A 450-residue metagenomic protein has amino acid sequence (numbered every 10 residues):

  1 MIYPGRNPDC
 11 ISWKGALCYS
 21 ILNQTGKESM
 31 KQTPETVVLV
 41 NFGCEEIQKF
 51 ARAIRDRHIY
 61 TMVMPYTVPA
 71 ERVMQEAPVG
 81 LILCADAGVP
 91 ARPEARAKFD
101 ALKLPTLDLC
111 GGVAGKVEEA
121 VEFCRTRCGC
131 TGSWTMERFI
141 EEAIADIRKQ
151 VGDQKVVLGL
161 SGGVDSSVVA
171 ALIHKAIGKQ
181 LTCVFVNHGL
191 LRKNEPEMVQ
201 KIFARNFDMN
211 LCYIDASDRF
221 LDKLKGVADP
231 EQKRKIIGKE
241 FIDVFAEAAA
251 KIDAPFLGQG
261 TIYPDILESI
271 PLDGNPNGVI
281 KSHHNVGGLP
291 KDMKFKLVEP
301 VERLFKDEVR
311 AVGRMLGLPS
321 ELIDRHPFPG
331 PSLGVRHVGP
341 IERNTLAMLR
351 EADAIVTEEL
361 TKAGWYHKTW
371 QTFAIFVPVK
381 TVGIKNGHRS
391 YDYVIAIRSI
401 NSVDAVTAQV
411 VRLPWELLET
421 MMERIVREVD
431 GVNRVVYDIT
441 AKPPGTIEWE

Functional and structural regions predicted by a protein language model:
I11-S29: Short, Lys/Arg-enriched N-terminal segments with co-localized hydrophobic residues within the first ~10-30 amino acids
S29-D253, P264, P271-E450: RNA-binding accessory domains that recognize and position tRNA/RNA substrates
Q259-G260: Extended catalytic-interface subdomain
